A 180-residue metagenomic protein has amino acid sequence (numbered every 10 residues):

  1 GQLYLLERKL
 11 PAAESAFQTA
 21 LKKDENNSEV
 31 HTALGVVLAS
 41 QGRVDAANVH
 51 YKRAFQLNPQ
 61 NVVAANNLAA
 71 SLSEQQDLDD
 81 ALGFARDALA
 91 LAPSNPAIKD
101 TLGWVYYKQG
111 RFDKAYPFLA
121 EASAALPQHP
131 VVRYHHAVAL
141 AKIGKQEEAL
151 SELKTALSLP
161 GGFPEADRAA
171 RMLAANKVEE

Functional and structural regions predicted by a protein language model:
L6-T19, E29, S40-R53, E74-D87 (+2 more regions): Structural signature of tandem alpha-helical TPR/SEL1-like repeats, specifically the intra-repeat loop/turn
K23, L57, L91, A124-L126 (+1 more regions): Structural marker of alpha-solenoid helical repeat scaffolds
S28-E29, V62-V63, P96-A97, P130-V131 (+1 more regions): Helix-start (N-cap) detector for alpha-helical repeat units in TPR-like alpha-solenoids, especially tetratricopeptide
A33, N67, T101, H135 (+1 more regions): Canonical tetratricopeptide repeat
E74, K142, Q146-E180: Terminal, low-structured helical/coil segments at or just beyond the last alpha-helical repeat
S94-A124: Generic long, charged, amphipathic alpha-helical segments
